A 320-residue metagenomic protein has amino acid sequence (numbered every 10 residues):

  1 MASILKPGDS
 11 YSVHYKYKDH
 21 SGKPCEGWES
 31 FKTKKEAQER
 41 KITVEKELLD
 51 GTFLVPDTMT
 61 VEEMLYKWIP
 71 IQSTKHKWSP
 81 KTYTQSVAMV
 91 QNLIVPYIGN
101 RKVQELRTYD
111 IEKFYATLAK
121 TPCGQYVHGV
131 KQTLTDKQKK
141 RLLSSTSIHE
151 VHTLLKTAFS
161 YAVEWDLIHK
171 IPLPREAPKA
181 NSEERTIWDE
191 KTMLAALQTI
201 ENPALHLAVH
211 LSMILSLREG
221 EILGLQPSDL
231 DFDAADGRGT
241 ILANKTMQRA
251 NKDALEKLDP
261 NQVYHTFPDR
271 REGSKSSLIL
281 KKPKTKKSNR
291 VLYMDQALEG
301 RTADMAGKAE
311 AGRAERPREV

Functional and structural regions predicted by a protein language model:
M1, M89, L93, R101-Y109 (+3 more regions): N-terminal DNA-binding recognition helix of tyrosine site-specific recombinases/integrases
L5-S12, K16-E112, H128, E310-V320: N-terminal DNA-binding module of tyrosine recombinases/phage integrases
P7, T192, L225-D304: Conserved tyrosine-mediated DNA breakage-rejoining catalytic core shared by Y-recombinases
L65, I94, I111, L155-A158 (+5 more regions): Conserved hydrophobic/aromatic pocket- or pore-lining residues that grip, position, or stack substrates in active sites
Y66, E105-T108, K120, Q198 (+2 more regions): Phosphate-coordinating loops and pocket residues in cytosolic domains that bind phosphorylated ligands
K113-F114, E164-L197: Flexible interdomain linker/hinge and immediately adjacent N-terminus of the catalytic tyrosine-recombinase domain
C123-V127, Q198, N202-L205, L215 (+2 more regions): Short, basic (Lys/Arg/His-rich) helix/loop patches that form interaction surfaces in the mid-to-C-terminal regions
T153-S160, H206-L223, T240-I241: Short pre-functional
